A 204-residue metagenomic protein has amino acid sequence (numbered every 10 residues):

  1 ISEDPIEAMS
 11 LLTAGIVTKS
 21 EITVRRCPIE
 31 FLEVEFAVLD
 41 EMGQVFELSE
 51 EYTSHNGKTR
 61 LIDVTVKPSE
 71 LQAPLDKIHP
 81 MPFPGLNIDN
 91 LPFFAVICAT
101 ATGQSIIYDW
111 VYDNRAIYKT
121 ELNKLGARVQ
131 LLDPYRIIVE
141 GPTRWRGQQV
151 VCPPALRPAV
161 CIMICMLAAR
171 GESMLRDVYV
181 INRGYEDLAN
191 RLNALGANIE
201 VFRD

Functional and structural regions predicted by a protein language model:
I1-D204: Short, structured segments at the rim of ligand-binding sites
